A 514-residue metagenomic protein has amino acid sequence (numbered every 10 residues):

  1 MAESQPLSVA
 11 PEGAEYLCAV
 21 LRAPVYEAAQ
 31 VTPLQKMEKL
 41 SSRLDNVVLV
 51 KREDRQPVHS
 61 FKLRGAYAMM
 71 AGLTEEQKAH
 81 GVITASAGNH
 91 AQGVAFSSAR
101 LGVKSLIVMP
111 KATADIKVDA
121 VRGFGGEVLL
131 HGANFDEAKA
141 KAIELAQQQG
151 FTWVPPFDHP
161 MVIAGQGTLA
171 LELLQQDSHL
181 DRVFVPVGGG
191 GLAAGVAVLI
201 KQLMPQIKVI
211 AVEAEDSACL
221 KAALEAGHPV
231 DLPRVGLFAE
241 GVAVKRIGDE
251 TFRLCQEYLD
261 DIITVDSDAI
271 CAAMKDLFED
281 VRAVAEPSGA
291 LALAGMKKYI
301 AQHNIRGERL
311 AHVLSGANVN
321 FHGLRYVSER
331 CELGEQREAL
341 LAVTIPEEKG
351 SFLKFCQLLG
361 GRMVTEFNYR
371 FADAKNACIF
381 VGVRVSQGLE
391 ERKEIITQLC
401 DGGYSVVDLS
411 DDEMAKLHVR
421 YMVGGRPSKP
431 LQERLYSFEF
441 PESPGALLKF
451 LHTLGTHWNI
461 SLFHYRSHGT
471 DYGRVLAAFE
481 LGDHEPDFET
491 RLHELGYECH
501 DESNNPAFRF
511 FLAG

Functional and structural regions predicted by a protein language model:
M1-G514: PLP-dependent amino-acid enzyme catalytic core
